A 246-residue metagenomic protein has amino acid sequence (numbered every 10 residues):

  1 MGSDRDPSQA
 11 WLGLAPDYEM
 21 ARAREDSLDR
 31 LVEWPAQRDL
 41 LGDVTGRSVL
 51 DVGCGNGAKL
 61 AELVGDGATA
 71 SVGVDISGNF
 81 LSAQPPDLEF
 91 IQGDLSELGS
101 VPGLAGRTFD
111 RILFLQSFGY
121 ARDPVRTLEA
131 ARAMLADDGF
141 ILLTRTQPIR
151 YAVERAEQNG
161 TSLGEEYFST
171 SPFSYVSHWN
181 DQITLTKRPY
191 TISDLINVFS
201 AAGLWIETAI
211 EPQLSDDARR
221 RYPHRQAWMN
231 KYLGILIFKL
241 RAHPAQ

Functional and structural regions predicted by a protein language model:
M1-V44, A58-E62, F80-A83: Conserved class I S-adenosyl-L-methionine
L50-V52, N56-S100: Class I SAM-dependent methyltransferase SAM/SAH-binding core
V101-I112: A short acidic, Gly/Pro-enriched loop at the edge of an enzyme's catalytic core that lines a small-molecule cofactor
D110-P124: A short SAM/SAH-binding and catalytic strip from SAM-dependent methyltransferases
V125-F140: A short glycine-rich, Lys/Arg-flanked "PGG" loop and its adjoining helix->strand segment in the class I
I141-S174: Conserved class I S-adenosyl-L-methionine
T186-A209: Short alpha-helix
A201-Q246: C-terminal lobe and adjacent flexible extensions of AdoMet/dcAdoMet transferase-like proteins
